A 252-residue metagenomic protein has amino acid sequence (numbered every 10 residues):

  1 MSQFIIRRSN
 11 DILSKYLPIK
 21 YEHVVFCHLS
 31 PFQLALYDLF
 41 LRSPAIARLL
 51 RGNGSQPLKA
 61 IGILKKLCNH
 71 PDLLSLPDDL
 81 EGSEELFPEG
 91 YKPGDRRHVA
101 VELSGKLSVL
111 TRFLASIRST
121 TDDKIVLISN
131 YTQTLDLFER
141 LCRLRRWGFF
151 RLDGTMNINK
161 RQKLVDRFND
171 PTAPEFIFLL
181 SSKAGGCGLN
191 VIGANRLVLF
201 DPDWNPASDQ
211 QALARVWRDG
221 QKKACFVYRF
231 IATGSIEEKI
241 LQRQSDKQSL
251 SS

Functional and structural regions predicted by a protein language model:
I6, L13-P44, K160, F176-S252: SF2 helicase/translocase ATPase core recognition
R7-S9, F113: Short, flexible segments with low predicted structural confidence
S9-I12, R48-L49, C68, D72-S75 (+2 more regions): Short amphipathic alpha-helical interaction/hinge segments
K15-Q33, L41, G52-I177, S181-G185: Conserved Helicase C-terminal RecA-like lobe
